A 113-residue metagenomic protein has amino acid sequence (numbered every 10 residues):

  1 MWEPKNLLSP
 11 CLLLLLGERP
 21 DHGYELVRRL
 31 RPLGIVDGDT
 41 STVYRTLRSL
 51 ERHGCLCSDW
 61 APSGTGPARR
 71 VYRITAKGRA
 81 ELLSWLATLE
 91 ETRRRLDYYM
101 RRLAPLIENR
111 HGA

Functional and structural regions predicted by a protein language model:
W2-Y44: N-terminal helix-turn-helix DNA-binding core of bacterial DNA-binding proteins
I35, A61-S63: Short polar/acidic secondary-structure junctions
Y44-E51: Short, hydrophobic-biased segments on the C-terminal half of alpha helices that form "recognition helices"
R48, S63-G64: Short secondary-structure boundary/capping segments
G54: Glycine-centered, phosphate/nucleic-acid-interacting loop/turn motifs that mediate DNA/RNA or nucleotide
S58: Short beta-strand "wing" residues that participate in macromolecule-binding interfaces
G64, A68-L86: Basic, amphipathic "hinge/linker" alpha-helix immediately C-terminal to the N-terminal HTH DNA-binding motif
A80-A113: Amphipathic alpha-helical dimerization/coiled-coil segments that flank or bridge DNA-binding/regulatory modules
